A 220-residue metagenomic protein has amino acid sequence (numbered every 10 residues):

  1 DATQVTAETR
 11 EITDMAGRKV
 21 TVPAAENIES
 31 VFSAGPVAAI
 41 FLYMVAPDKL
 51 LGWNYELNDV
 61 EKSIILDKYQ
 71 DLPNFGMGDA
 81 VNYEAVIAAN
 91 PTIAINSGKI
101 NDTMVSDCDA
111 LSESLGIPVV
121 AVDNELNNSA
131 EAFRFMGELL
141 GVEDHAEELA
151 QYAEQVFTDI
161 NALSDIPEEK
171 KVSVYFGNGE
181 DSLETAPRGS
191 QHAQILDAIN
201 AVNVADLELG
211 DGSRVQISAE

Functional and structural regions predicted by a protein language model:
D1-I40, D144-F176: Bacterial Sec-exported substrate-binding components of ABC uptake systems
M15-R18, L72-E84, E208-E220: Short helix-initiation/N-cap motifs at beta->coil->alpha
A25-I28, A38-L42, P47, Y83 (+7 more regions): Extracytoplasmic/secreted envelope proteins and their assembly/folding machinery, especially bacterial periplasmic
I28, P73-G76, N96-N101, I117-D123 (+3 more regions): Second-shell loop/turn segments in exported
V37-A89, I93-D102, V204: A short, structured surface patch at a secondary-structure boundary
A46, K68, S114-L115, I199: Short, structured coil segments at secondary-structure junctions
E61, I100-D107, A121-F135, L139 (+1 more regions): Extracytoplasmic ligand-binding site segments that recognize negatively charged/polar headgroups
T185-S218: Alpha-helical, coiled-coil/dimerization segments enriched in small aliphatic residues
